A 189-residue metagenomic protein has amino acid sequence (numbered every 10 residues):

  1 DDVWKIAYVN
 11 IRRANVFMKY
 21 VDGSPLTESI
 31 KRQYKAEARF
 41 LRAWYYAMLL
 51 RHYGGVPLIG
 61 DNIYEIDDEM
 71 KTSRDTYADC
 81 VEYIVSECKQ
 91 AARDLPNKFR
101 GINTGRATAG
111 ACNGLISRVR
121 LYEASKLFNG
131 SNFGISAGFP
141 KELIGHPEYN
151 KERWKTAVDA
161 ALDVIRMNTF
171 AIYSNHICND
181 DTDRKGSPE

Functional and structural regions predicted by a protein language model:
D1, K35, G54-V56, K89-Q90 (+2 more regions): An aromatic- and glycine-enriched ligand-binding surface/loop that stacks and positions planar moieties
D1-Y53, D68-T104: Conserved, well-structured interaction surfaces
T27, L58-D61, G101, Y173-N175: Short, hydrophobic secondary-structure boundary micro-motifs
Y45, G60, V119-L121: Hydrophobic side chains in beta-strands
I59, K71-T72, I135: Alpha-helix boundary/interfacial micro-motifs
D61-D68: Short linear capping/connector segments at secondary-structure termini
